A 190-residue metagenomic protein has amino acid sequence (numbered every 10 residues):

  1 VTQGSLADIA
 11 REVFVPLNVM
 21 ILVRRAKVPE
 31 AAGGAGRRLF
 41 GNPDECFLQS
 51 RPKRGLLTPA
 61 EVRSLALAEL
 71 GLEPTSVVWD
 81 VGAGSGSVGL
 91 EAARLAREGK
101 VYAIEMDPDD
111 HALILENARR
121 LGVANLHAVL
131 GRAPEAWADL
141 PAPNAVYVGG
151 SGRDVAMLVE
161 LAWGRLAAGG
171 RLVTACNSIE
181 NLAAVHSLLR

Functional and structural regions predicted by a protein language model:
V1-K53: A contiguous loop/helix-start segment that scaffolds small-molecule binding in enzyme catalytic cores
L57-T75: Conserved alpha-helix/loop element of class I SAM-dependent methyltransferases that forms part of the SAM/SAH-binding
T75-G84: Conserved class I S-adenosyl-L-methionine
S85-R97: Conserved SAM-binding loop of SAM-dependent methyltransferases across substrates and taxa, primarily the Class I
E98-Y102: Short beta-strand element of Class I
I104-A145, R153-D154: S-adenosyl-L-methionine
R153-L161: A short, conserved alpha-helix within the catalytic core of class I
E160-R190: C-terminal substrate-binding/active-site "lid" region of AdoMet-derived donor-dependent transferases
